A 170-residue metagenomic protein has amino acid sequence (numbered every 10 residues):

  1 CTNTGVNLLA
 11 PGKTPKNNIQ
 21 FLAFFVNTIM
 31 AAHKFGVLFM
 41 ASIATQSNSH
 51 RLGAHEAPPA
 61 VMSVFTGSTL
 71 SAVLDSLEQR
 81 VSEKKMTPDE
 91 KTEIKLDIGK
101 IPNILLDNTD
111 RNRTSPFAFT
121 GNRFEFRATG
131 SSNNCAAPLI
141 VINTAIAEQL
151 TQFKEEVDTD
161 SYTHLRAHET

Functional and structural regions predicted by a protein language model:
C1, T28, A32, F119 (+4 more regions): Generic structural hydrophobic/aromatic packing signal, biased to beta-strands
C1-R111, A118, D160: Loop-rich catalytic cores of soluble enzymes, especially ATP-dependent carboxylate-amine ligases and other
G67-S71, K95-I98, A136, I140 (+2 more regions): Low-complexity, intrinsically disordered regions enriched in charged/polar residues
R111-P116, N133, A137: Generic recognition of flexible, low-complexity loop/linker segments
R123, R127-T129, N134-D158: An acidic, glycine-/histidine-flanked metal-binding catalytic module
T163-T170: Conserved small/polar residues in nucleotide/adenosyl-binding loops
